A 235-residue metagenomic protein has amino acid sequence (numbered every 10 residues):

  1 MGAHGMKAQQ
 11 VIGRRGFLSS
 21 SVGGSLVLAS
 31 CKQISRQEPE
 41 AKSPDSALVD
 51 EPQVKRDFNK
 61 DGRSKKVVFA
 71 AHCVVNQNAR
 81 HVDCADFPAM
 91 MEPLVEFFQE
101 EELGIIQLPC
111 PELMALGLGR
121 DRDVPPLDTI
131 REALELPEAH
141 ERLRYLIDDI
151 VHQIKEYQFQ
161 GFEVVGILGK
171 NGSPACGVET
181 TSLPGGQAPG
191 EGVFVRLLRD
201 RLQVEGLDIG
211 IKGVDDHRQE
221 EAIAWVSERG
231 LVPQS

Functional and structural regions predicted by a protein language model:
G5-G24: N-terminal secretory signal peptides and thylakoid transit peptides that target proteins across membranes
V11, C31-K60: C-terminal segment of N-terminal export signals and the immediately downstream linker at the start of the mature
Q53-R63, M90-G104, I147-E163: Short amphipathic alpha-helices and their capping/turn segments at secondary-structure boundaries
D61-K66, N76-A89, E179-T180: Residues lining hydrophobic/aromatic ligand-binding pockets adjacent to catalytic sites
R63-K65, A89, D121-P125, T129-F159 (+1 more regions): Divalent-metal-activated hydrolytic enzyme cores
N78, A115-G117, N171-E179, E220-A222: Short catalytic/ligand-binding loop motif for oxyanion handling, primarily in non-cytosolic enzymes, centered on
P88-A133: Short, surface-exposed acidic-centric catalytic microdomains
E163-Q187: Internal, conserved structured core segments that host functional sites
